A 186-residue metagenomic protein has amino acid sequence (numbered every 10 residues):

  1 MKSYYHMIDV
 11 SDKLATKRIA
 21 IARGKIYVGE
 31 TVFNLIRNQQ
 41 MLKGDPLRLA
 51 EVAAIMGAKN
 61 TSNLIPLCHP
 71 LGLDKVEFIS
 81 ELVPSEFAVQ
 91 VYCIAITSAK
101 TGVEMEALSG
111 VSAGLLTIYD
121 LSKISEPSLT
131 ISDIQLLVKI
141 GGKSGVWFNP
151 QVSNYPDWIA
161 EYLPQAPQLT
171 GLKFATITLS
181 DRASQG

Functional and structural regions predicted by a protein language model:
M1-P167: RNase H-like, Mg2+-dependent phosphodiesterase core, and more generally RNA phosphate-backbone-engaging helix-loop
D120, P127, Q165-G186: Glycine-rich phosphate/diphosphate-binding loop of Rossmann-like nucleotide-binding domains
